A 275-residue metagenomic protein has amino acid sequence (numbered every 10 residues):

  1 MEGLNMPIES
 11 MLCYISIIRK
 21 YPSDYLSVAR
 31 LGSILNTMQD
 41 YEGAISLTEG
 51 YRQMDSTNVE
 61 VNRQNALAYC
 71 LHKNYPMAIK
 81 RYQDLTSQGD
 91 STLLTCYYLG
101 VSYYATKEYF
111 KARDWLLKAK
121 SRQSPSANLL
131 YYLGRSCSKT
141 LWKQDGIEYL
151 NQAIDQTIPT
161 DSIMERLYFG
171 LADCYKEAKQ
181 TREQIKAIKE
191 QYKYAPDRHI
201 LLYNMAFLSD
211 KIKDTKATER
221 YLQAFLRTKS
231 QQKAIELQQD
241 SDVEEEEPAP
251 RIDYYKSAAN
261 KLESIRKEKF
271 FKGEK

Functional and structural regions predicted by a protein language model:
G3, T37-M38, L71-H72, A105-T106 (+6 more regions): Register position in tetratricopeptide repeats
S16-I17, G50-Y51, D84-L85, K118-A119 (+4 more regions): Canonical positions in the second alpha-helix
P22, S56, D90-S91, S124 (+4 more regions): Short coil turns that delineate tetratricopeptide repeat
S27, V61, T95, L129 (+5 more regions): TPR alpha-solenoid repeat register
R30, Q64-L67, Y98, Y132 (+4 more regions): Canonical tetratricopeptide repeat
S138, L150-D155, D210-A234: TPR/TPR-like (Sel1-like) alpha-helical repeat modules
E219-Y221, R227-K275: Terminal, low-structured helical/coil segments at or just beyond the last alpha-helical repeat
